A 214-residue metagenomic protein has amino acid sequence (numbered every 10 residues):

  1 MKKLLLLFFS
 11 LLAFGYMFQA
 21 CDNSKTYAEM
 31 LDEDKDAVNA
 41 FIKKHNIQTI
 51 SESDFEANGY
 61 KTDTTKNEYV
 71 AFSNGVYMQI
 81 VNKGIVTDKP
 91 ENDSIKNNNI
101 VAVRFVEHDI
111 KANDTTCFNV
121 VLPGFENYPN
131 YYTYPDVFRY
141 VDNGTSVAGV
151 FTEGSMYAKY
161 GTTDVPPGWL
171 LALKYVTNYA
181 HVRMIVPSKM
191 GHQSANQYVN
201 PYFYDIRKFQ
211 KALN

Functional and structural regions predicted by a protein language model:
M1-F8: Bacterial N-terminal signal peptides that target proteins for export
F9-S10, I42: Enrichment for repetitive, rod-forming helical segments
L11-G15: Alpha-helical transmembrane segments
Y16-A20: C-terminal motif of bacterial Sec signal peptides marking the signal peptidase cleavage site
C21-N214: Cross-family detector of peptidyl-prolyl cis-trans isomerase
